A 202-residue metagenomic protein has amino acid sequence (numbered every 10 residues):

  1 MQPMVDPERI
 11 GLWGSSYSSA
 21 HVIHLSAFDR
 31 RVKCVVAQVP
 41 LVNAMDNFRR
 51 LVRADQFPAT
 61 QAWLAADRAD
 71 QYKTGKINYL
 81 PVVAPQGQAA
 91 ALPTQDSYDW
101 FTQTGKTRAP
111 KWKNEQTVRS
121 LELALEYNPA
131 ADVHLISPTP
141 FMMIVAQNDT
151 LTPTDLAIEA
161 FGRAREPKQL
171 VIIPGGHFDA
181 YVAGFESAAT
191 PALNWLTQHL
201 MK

Functional and structural regions predicted by a protein language model:
M1-G11, S15, V32, D67 (+1 more regions): Gly/Ser-rich "nucleophile elbow"/oxyanion-hole loop immediately N-terminal to the catalytic nucleophile in hydrolases
W13-S15, V36-V39, P174: Alpha/beta-hydrolase-fold catalytic nucleophile elbow
G14-S18, V22: Gly/Ala-rich beta-loop-alpha elbow adjacent to hydrolase catalytic centers
H21-F101: Alpha/beta-hydrolase-fold enzymes
L51, E115-V133: Active-site nucleophile elbow and catalytic-triad environment of alpha/beta-hydrolase enzymes
I136-S137, M143-V145: Short beta-strand/loop motif that positions the catalytic acidic residue of the alpha/beta-hydrolase fold
V145, T150-L156: Conserved alpha/beta-hydrolase "acid-adjacent" motif
G175-A189: Catalytic histidine-centered segment of alpha/beta-hydrolase-like enzymes
